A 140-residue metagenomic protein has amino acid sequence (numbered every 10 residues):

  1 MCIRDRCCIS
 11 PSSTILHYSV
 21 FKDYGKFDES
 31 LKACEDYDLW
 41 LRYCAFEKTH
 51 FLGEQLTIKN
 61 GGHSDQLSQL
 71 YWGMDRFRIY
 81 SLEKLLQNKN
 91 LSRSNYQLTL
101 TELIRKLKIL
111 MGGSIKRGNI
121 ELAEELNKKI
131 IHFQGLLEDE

Functional and structural regions predicted by a protein language model:
I3-S81: Conserved nucleotide-sugar donor-binding catalytic segment
S19-D23, Q87, Q97, K128: Replace "anionic and nucleotidyl ligands
Q55-G62, S68-R93, R117-L136: Catalytic core of nucleotide-sugar-dependent glycosyltransferases
N88, L103-K106: GHKL/Bergerat-fold ATPase module in large chromosome/replication-associated machines
Y96-T99, L103, A123: Residues that mark the junctions of alpha-helical repeat units in TPR/alpha-solenoid scaffolds
K106-G113: Residue-level signature for tetratricopeptide repeat
